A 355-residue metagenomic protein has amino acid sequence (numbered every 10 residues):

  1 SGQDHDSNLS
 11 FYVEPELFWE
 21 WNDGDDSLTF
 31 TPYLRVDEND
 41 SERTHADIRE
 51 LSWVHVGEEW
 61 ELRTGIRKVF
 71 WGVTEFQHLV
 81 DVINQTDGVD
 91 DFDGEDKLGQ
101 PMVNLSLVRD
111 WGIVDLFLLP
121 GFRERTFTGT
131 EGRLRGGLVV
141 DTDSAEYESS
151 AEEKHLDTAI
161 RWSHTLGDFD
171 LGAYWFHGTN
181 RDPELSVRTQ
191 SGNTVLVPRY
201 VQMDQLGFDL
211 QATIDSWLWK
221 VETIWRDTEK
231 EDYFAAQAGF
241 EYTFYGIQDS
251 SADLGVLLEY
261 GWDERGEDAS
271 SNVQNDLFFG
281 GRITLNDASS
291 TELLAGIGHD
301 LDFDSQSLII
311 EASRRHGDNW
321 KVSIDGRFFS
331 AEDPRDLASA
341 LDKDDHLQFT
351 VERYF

Functional and structural regions predicted by a protein language model:
S1, S27-E38, R49, T86 (+4 more regions): Transmembrane beta-strand segments that form the barrel wall of outer-membrane beta-barrel proteins
H5-V13, T44-R49, E58, K97-P101 (+9 more regions): Residues that define the transmembrane beta-barrel architecture of outer-membrane proteins
F18-L134, G167, A331: Outer membrane beta-barrel
G24-T29, E59-L62, W111-V114, D168-L171 (+4 more regions): Repeated loop/turn-to-beta-strand initiation elements of outer-membrane beta-barrel proteins
F30-P32, T64, L105, L116 (+9 more regions): Membrane-embedded beta-strand positions of outer-membrane beta-barrel proteins
L105, F240, F328, L341-F355: Outer-membrane beta-barrel "beta-signal"
R133-D232: Surface-exposed beta-loop-beta
I214-D300: Detector for outer-membrane/organellar transmembrane beta-barrel domains, recognizing the amphipathic beta-strand
